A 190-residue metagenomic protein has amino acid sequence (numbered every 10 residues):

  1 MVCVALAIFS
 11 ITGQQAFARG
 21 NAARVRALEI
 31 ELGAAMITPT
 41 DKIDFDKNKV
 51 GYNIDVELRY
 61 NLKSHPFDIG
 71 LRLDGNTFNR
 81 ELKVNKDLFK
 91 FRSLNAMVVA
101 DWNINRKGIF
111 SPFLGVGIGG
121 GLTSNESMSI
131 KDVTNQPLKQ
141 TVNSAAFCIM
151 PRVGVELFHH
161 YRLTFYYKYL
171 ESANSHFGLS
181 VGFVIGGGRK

Functional and structural regions predicted by a protein language model:
V2-S10: Bacterial N-terminal signal peptides
Q15-K63, F177-K190: Short glycine/proline- and aromatic-enriched beta-strand/turn motifs that initiate or cap beta-hairpins
N21, D41-K47, Y60-L62, K83-F89 (+2 more regions): Outer-membrane beta-barrel domain signature
A22-I30, H65-I69, G108-L114, H159-Y161 (+1 more regions): Outer-envelope beta-barrel architecture signal
R26-L28, D46-I54, K90-A96, F110 (+2 more regions): Residues that define the transmembrane beta-barrel architecture of outer-membrane proteins
E29-A35, G70-D74, G115-G119, T164-K168: Transmembrane beta-strands of outer-membrane beta-barrel proteins
Y52-S129, G182-K190: Gram-negative (and chloroplast) outer-membrane scaffold detector with strong preference for beta-barrel transmembrane
P66, R72-E81, Q140-S144, C148-K190: Predominantly the C-terminal beta-signal and adjacent terminal strand-loop region of outer-membrane beta-barrel
